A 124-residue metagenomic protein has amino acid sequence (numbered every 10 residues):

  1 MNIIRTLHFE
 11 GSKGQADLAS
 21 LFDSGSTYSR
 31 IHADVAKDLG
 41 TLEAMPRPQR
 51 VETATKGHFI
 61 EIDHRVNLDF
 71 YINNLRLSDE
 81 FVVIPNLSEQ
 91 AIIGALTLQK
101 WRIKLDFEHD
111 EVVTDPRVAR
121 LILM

Functional and structural regions predicted by a protein language model:
M1-L21, G57-F107: Aspartyl protease catalytic core from the pepsin/retropepsin fold
G11, T53, T114: Acidic surface patches and DE-rich sequence motifs
D23-T27: A short acidic Gly-Thr/Ser loop motif
R30, L39, W101: Active-site-proximal flexible loops/turns
R30-I31, I93: A conserved hydrophobic position in a structured secondary element of the catalytic/binding core that shapes
A33-N67: A compact, surface-exposed functional segment
K37-D38, Q99, V118-I122: Short, surface-exposed beta-strand-loop junctions and turns on beta-sheet-rich folds
H109-M124: Charged phosphate-binding loop/patch that engages nucleotide di/tri-phosphates or the phosphate backbone of nucleic
